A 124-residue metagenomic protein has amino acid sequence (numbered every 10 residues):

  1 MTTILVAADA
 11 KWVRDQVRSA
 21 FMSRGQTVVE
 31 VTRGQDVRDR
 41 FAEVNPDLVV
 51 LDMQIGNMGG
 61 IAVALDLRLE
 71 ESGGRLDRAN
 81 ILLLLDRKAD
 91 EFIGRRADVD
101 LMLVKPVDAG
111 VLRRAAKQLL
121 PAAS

Functional and structural regions predicted by a protein language model:
M1-W12, V17-R18, V49: Conserved acidic segment of CheY-like receiver
T32-L48: Acidic, metal-coordinating helix/loop segments flanking the phosphotransfer/catalytic sites of two-component signaling
D47, L51-L69: Conserved phosphotransfer microenvironments
V49, M102-L103: Two-component signal transduction core modules
A62, L83-M102: Alpha4 helix (beta4-alpha4-beta5 surface) of REC/receiver domains from two-component response regulators
S72-N80: His-Asp phosphorelay/catalytic-motif detector in bacterial-type signaling
V107-A116: C-terminal output helix
K117-S124: The C-terminal output helix
